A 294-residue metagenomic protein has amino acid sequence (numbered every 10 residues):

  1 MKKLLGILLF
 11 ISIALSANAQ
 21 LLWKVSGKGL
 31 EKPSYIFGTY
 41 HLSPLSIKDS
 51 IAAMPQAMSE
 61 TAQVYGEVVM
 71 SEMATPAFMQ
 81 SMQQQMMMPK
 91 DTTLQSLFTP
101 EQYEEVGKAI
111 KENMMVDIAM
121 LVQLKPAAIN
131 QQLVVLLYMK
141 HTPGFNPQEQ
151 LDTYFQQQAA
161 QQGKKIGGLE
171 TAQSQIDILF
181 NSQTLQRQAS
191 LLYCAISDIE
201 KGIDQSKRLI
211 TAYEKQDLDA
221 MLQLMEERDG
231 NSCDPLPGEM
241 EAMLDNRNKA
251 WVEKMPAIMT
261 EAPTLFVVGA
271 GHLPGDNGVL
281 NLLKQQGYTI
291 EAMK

Functional and structural regions predicted by a protein language model:
K2-F10: Sec-dependent signal peptide recognition, specifically the positively charged N-region followed immediately by
F10-N18: Hydrophobic h-region of N-terminal signal peptides that target proteins for export in Gram-negative bacteria
N18-V25: Cleaved targeting-peptide boundary
G27-S34, Y40-P235, E239: Structured, acidic catalytic/metal-binding patches in enzyme active sites
D234-K294: A cross-kingdom marker for long, charged
